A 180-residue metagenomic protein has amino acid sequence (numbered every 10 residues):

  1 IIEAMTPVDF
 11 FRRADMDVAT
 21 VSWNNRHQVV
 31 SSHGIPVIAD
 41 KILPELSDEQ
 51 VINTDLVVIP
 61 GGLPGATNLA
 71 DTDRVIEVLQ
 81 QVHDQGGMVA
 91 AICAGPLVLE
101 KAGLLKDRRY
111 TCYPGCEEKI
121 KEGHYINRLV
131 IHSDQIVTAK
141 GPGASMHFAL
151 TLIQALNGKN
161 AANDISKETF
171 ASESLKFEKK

Functional and structural regions predicted by a protein language model:
I1, F10-S22, K41, L46-K180: Active-site-adjacent pocket-lining segments in enzyme domains
V21-I42: N-terminal beta-loop-helix "entrance" segment that forms/cooperates in small-molecule cofactor or anionic ligand
